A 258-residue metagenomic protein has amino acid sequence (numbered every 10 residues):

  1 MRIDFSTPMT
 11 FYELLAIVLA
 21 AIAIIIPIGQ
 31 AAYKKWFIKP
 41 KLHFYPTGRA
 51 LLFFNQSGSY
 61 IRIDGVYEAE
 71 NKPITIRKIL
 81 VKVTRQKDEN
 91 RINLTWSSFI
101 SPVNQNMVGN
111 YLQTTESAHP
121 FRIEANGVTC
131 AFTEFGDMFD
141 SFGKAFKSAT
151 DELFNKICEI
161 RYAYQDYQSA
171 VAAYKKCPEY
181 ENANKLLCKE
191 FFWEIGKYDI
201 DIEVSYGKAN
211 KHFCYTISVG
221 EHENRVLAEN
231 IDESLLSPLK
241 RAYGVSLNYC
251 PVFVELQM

Functional and structural regions predicted by a protein language model:
R2-K39: Membrane-embedded hydrophobic alpha-helical segments
Y33-S57: Low-complexity, acidic Ser/Thr/Pro/Gly-rich terminal tails and inter-domain linkers that flank the onset of structured
G58-D64, K197-D199: Short, solvent-exposed loop/turn segments enriched in Ser/Thr/Gly
D64-E70: Short edge beta-strand/loop segments characteristic of extracellular beta-sandwich folds
P73-K82, I92-S97: Short, hydrophobic/aromatic beta-strand segments
I100-L187: Extended, solvent-exposed segments with strong compositional bias
T129, W193-V204: A short tyrosine-centered beta-strand micro-motif
A173-E181, I195, K208-M258: Acidic, serine/threonine- and proline-rich intrinsically disordered appendage/tail regions
